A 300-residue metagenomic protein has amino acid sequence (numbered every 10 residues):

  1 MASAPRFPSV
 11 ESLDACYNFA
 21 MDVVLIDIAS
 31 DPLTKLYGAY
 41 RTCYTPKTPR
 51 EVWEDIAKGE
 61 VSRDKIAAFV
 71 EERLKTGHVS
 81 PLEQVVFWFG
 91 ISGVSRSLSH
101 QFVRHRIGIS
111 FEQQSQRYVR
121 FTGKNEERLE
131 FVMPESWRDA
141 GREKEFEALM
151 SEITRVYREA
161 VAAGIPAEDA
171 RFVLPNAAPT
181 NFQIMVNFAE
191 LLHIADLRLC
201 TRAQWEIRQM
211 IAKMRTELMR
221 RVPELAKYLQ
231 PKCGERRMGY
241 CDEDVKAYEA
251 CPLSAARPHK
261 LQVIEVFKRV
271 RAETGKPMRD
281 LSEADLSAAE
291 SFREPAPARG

Functional and structural regions predicted by a protein language model:
F7-G300: Family-specific signature for flavin-dependent thymidylate synthase
